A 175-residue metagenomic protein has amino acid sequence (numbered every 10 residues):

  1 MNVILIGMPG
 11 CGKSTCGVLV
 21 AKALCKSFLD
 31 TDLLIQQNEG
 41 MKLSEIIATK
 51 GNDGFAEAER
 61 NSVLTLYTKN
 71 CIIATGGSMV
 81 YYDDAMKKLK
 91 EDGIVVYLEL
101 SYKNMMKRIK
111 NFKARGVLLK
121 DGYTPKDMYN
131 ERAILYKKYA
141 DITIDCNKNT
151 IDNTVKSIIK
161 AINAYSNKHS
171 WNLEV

Functional and structural regions predicted by a protein language model:
L5: Hydrophobic anchor at the beta1->P-loop junction of P-loop NTPases
M8: P-loop (Walker A) phosphate-binding loop of NTP-binding proteins
S14: Walker A/P-loop
L19, A23, A133-V175: NTP-dependent small-molecule kinase module
K22-T31: Post-Walker A helix-loop "phosphate-sensing" segment adjacent to the P-loop in P-loop NTPases
L33-M79, D83-K87: ATP-dependent small-molecule kinase phosphotransfer cores that center on conserved nucleotide phosphate-binding segments
G77-M79, S101-K103, N149: Short glycine-rich anion-binding loops that position phosphate/pyrophosphate groups of nucleotides and phosphorylated
E91-I134: A glycine- and Lys/Arg-enriched "phosphate-lid" helix/loop adjacent to the NTP-binding pocket of small-molecule kinases
